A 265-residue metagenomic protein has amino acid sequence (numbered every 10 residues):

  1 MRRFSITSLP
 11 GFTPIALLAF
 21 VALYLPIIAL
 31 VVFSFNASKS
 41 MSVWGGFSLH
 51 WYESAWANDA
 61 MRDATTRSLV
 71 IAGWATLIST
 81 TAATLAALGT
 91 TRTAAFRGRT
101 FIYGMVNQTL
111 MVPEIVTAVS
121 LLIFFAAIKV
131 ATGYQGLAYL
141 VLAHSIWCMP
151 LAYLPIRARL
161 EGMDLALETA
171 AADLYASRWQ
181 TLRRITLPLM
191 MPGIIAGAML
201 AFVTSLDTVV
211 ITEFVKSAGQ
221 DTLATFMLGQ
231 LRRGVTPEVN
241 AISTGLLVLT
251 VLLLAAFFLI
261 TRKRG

Functional and structural regions predicted by a protein language model:
M1-D59, D63-T66, V70, L252 (+2 more regions): N-terminal, non-cleaved signal-anchor transmembrane helix
M1-S8, G73-V106, A126-A127, A255-K263: Transmembrane-helix boundary motif in ABC transporter permease subunits
R2-P14, A19, T90, G98 (+4 more regions): C-terminal transmembrane helix and the adjacent membrane-cytosol boundary/short C-terminal tail of inner/organellar
R2-S8, K39, Y52-D63, S205-A255: Interhelical loop and adjacent transmembrane-helix boundary motif in polytopic membrane transport permeases
P14-I27, I146, Y153-R157, M163-L165 (+1 more regions): Transmembrane alpha-helices
Y24-K39, A118-K129, M199-S205, L228 (+2 more regions): A structural signal for multi-pass alpha-helical bundles of membrane permease subunits that mediate small-molecule
S40, G45, L49, G98 (+3 more regions): Membrane-interfacial helix termini and adjacent extracytoplasmic/periplasmic loops of multi-pass transporters
T66, V70-A82, A86, P113 (+5 more regions): Hydrophobic alpha-helical transmembrane segments of multipass integral membrane proteins, especially permease/channel
